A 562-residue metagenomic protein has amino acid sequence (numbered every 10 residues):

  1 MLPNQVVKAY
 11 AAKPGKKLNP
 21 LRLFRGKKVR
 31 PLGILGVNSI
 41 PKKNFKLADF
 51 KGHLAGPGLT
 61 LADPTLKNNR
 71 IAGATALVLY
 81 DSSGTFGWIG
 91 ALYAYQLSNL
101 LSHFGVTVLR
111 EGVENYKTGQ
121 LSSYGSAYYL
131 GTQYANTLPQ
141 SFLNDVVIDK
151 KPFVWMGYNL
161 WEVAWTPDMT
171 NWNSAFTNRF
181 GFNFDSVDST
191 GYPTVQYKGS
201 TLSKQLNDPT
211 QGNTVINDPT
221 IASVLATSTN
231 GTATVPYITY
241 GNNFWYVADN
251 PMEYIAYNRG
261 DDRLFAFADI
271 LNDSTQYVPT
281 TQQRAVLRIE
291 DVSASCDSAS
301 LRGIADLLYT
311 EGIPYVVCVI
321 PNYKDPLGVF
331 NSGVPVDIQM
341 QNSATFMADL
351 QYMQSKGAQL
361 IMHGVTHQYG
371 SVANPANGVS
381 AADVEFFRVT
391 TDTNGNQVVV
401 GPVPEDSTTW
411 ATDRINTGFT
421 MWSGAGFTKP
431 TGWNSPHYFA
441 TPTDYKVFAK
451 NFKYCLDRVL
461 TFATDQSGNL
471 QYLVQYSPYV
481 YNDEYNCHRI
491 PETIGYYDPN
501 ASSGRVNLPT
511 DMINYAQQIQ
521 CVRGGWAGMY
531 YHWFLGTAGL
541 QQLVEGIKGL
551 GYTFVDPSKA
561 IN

Functional and structural regions predicted by a protein language model:
G26, I34, I40-S123, E253-Y254 (+3 more regions): Aromatic-Pro/Gly-enriched surface loop or interdomain linker that acts as a lid/target-recognition segment
F50-A72, W88, N243, A248-G303 (+2 more regions): Extracellular ligand-binding/catalytic regions of CAZymes and related secreted enzymes and adhesion modules
N69-V78, H103, K151-P152, W172-N178 (+1 more regions): A glycine-centered loop/beta-turn motif at secondary-structure junctions
F86-V163, R302, L327-G328: Helical hinge/lid and interdomain linker segments adjacent to catalytic or ligand-binding clefts that mediate domain
V108-G112, A268-T281, A299, G303-P326 (+4 more regions): C-terminal domain-boundary segment and adjacent tail
Q133-L206: A glycine-rich, often tryptophan-bearing local segment used as a flexible ligand/cofactor-contacting loop or short
L160-V163, P314-P442, I494, W526-M529: Metal-dependent polysaccharide deacetylase catalytic core of the NodB/CE4 family, i.e., the active-site-bearing domain
A285-S293, S298, T409, N416-G432 (+2 more regions): Catalytic grooves of carbohydrate-active enzymes
